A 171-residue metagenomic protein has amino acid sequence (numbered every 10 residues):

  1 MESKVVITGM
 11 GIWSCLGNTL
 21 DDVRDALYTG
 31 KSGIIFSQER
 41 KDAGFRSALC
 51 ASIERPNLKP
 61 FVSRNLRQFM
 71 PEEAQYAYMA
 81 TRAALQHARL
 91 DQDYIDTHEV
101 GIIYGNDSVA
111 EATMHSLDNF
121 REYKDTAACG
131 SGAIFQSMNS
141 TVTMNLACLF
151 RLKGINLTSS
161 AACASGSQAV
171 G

Functional and structural regions predicted by a protein language model:
M1-I155: Conserved "HGTGT" condensation-loop signature of ketosynthase/thiolase-family condensing enzymes that catalyze
F69, A161-A162: Pocket-edge positions in alpha/beta enzyme catalytic cores
I155-A161: A short, small-residue-rich loop immediately preceding and capping a beta-strand
G166: Short conserved active-site loop signatures built around small residues
A169: Active-site histidine-anchored catalytic micro-motif
